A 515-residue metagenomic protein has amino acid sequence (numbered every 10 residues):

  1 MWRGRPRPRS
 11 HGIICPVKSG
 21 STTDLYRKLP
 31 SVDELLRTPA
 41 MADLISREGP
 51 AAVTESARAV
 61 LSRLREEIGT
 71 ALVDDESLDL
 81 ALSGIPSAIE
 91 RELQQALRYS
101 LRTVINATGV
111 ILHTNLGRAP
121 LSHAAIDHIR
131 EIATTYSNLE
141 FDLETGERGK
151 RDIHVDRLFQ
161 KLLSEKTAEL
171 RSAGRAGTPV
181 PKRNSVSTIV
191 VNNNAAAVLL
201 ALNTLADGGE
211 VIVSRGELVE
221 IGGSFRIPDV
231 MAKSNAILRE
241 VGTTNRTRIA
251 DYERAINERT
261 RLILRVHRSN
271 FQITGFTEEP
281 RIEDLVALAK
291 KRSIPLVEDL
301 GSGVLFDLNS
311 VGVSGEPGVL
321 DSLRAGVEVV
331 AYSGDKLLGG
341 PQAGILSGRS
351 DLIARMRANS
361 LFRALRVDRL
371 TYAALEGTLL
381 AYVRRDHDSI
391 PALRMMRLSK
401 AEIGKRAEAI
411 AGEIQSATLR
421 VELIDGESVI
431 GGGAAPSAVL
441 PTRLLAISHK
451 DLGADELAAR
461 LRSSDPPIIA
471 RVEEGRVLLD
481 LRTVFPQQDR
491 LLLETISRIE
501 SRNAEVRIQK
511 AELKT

Functional and structural regions predicted by a protein language model:
G4-R7, K166-G177, R183: Intrinsic, low-complexity polybasic segments
P16-Q94: Long amphipathic alpha-helical segments
L29-P30, E48, I105-G109, L338-P341 (+2 more regions): Short Gly/Ser/Thr- and Asp/Glu-enriched loop/turn motifs at secondary-structure junctions
S100-L101, S187-T188, Y332, P466-R471: A short linear hydrophobic-aromatic micro-motif
A107-T108, A119-E144: Glycine-rich phosphate-binding segment of PLP-dependent enzymes
G146-L170, N184-A381, Q415, T495: Conserved PLP-enzyme active-site core in the AAT-like
V213, T371-Y372, E376-G431: Conserved PLP-dependent catalytic core of the aminotransferase class-I/II
G404-Q487, L492: Conserved C-terminal alpha-helix-loop-beta "cap" of PLP-dependent enzymes that closes/shapes the active-site mouth
